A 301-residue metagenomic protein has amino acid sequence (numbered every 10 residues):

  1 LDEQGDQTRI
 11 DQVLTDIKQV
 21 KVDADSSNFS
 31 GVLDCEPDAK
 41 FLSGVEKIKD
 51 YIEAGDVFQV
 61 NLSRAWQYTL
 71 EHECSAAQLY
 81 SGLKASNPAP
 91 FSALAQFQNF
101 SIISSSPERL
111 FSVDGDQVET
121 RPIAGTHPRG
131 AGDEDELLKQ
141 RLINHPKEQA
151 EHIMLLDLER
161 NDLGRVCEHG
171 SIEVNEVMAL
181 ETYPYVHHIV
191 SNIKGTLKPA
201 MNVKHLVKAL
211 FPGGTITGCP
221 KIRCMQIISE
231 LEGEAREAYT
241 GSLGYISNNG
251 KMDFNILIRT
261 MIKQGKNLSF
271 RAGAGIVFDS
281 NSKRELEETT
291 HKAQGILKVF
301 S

Functional and structural regions predicted by a protein language model:
L1-S301: Extended alpha-helical targeting/anchoring segments, especially N-terminal organellar/secretory targeting helices
